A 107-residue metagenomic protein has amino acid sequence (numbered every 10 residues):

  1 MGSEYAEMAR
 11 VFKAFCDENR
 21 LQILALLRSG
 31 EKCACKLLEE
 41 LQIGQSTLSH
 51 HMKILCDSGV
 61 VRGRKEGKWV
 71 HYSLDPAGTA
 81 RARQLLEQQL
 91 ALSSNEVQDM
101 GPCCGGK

Functional and structural regions predicted by a protein language model:
G2-E7, P76-K107: Amphipathic alpha-helical dimerization/coiled-coil segments that flank or bridge DNA-binding/regulatory modules
A6-T47, E66-T79: N-terminal helix-turn-helix DNA-binding core of bacterial DNA-binding proteins
E39, C56-D57: Alpha-helical residues within the helix-turn-helix
H51: Residues within the DNA-recognition helix of helix-turn-helix
D57-S58, E66: Mid-chain, well-packed structural core segment of small domains
